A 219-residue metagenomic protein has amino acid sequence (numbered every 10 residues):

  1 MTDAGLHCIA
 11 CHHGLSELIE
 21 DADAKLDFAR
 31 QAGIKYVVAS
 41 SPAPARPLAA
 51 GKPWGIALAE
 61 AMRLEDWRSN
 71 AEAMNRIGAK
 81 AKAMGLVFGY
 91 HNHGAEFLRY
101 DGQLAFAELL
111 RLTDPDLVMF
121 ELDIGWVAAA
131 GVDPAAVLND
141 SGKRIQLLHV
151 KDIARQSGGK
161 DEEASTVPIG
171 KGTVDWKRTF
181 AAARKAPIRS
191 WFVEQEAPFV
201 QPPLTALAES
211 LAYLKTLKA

Functional and structural regions predicted by a protein language model:
M1, A29, F88, D123 (+5 more regions): Conserved, mostly hydrophobic/aromatic
D3, H7-C8, L15-F120, L204: Active-site acidic/histidine proton-transfer and metal-coordination neighborhood in alpha/beta enzyme cores
H12-G14, S40, K151, E194: Conserved residues at the C-terminal ends of beta-strands
K82-T173, F180: Acidic/histidine-rich catalytic cores of soluble enzymes
E194-P203: A short, acidic, flexible beta-alpha connecting loop/helix-capping segment that sits on the rim of active
P202-A219: C-terminal helical cap(s) of enzyme catalytic domains, especially alpha/beta-barrels
